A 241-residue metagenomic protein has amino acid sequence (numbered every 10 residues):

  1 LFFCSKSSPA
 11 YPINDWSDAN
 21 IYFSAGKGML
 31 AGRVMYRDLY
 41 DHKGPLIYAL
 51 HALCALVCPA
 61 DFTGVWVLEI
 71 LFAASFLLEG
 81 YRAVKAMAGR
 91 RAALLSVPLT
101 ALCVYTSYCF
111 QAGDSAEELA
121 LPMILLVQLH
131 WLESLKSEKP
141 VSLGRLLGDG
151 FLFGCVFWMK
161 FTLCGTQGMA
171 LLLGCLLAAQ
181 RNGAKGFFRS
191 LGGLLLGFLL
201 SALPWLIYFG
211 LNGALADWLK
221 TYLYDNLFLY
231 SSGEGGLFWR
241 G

Functional and structural regions predicted by a protein language model:
L39, K43, C54, G64-L71 (+3 more regions): Membrane-embedded glycan-lipid processing machinery
P45, A49, C58-L78: Loop-to-helix entry region of an early transmembrane alpha helix in multi-pass inner-membrane enzymes
Y48, F62, F76, P98-L126 (+3 more regions): Aromatic- and kink-enriched transmembrane "portal" helix at the membrane-lumen/periplasm boundary that abuts
V67-R90, L95, L102, L126: Transmembrane-helix motifs of polytopic, lipid-linked glycan transferases
L125-G148, A179-R181: Membrane-interface transmembrane helices that cradle and orient dolichyl/undecaprenyl
S142-L163, Q167-L172, L200: Membrane-interface alpha helices of multi-pass inner-membrane proteins
T166-L199: Perimembrane helix-loop-helix junctions
S190-L229: Membrane-lumen/periplasm interface segments of specific transmembrane helices in polyprenyl phosphate-linked
